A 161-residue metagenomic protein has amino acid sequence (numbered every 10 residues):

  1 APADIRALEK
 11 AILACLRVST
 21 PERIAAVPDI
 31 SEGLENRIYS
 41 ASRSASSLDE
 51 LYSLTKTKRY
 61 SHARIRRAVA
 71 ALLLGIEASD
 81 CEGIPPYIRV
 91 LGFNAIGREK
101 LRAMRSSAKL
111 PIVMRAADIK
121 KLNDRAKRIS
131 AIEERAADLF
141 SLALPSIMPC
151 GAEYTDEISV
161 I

Functional and structural regions predicted by a protein language model:
A1-I161: Non-catalytic terminal extensions that flank enzyme cores
